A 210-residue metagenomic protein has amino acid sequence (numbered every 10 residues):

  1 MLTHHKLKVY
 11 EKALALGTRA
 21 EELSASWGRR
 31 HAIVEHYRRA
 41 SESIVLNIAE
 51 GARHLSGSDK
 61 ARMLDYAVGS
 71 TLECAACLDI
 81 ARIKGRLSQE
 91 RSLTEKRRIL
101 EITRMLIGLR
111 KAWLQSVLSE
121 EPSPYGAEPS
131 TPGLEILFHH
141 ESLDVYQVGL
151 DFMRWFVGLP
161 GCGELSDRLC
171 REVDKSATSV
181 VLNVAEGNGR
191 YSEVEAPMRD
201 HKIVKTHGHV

Functional and structural regions predicted by a protein language model:
M1-V210: Amphipathic alpha-helical assembly/interaction segments
